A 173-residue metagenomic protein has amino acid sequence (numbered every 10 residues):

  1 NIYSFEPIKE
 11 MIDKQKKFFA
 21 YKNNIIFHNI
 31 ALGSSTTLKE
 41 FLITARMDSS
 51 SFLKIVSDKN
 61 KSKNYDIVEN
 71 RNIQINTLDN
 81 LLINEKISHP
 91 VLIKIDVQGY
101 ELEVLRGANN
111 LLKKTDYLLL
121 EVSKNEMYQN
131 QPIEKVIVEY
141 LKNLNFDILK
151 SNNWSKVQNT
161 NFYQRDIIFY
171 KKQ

Functional and structural regions predicted by a protein language model:
N1-Q173: Phosphate/nucleotide-binding beta-alpha loop and adjacent structural elements of enzyme active sites
